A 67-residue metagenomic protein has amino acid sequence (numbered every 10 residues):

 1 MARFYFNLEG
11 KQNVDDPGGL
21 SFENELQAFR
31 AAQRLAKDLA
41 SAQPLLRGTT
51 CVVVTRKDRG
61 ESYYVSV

Functional and structural regions predicted by a protein language model:
M1-D16: Short aromatic-glycine-(Arg/Gly/Cys) micro-motifs in beta-strand/loop hairpins
F4, G18, E61-V65: Short beta-strand segments
Y5-F6, L35, V52: Residue-level detection of beta-strand scaffold positions
Q12, L26, D58-G60: Residues that cap or initiate secondary-structure elements
V14-E25: A short, exposed loop/beta-hairpin motif centered on an aromatic-Gly-Thr core
N24-P44: A short, charged, amphipathic alpha-helix used as a generic interaction element across diverse proteins
D38-V67: Short, mixed-charge low-complexity intrinsically disordered segments
